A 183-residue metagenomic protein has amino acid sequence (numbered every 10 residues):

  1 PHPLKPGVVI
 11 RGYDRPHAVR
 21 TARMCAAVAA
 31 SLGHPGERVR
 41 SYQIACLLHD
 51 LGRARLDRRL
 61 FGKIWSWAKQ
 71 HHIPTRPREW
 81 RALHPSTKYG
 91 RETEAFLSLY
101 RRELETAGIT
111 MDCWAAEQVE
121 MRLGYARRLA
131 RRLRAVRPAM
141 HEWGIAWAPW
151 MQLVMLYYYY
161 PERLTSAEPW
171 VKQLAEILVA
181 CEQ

Functional and structural regions predicted by a protein language model:
P1-Q183: Histidine- and acidic-residue-rich, metal-dependent catalytic cores
